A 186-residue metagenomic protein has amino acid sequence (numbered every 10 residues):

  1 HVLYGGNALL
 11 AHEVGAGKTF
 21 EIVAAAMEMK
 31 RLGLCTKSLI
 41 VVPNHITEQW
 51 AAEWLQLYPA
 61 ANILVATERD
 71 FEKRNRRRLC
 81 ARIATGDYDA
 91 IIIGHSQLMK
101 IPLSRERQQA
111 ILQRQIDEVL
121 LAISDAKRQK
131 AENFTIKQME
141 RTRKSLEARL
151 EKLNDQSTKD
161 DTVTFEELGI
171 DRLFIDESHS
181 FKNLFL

Functional and structural regions predicted by a protein language model:
H1-H12, F20, F181: Conserved pre-motif I regulatory segment
G15: Walker A (P-loop) phosphate-binding loop of P-loop NTPases
T19, A25-E177, K182-L184: SF2 helicase/translocase NTPase motor core, specifically the RecA-like lobe 1 inter-motif segment between Walker
